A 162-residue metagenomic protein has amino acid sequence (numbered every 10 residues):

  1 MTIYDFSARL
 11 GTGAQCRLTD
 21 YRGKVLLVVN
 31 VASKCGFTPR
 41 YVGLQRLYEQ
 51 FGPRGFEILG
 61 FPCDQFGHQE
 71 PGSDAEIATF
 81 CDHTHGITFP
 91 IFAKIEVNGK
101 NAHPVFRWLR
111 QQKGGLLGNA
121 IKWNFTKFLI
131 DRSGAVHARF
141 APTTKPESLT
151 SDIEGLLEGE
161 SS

Functional and structural regions predicted by a protein language model:
M1-S162: Chalcogenol-based redox active-site neighborhoods
